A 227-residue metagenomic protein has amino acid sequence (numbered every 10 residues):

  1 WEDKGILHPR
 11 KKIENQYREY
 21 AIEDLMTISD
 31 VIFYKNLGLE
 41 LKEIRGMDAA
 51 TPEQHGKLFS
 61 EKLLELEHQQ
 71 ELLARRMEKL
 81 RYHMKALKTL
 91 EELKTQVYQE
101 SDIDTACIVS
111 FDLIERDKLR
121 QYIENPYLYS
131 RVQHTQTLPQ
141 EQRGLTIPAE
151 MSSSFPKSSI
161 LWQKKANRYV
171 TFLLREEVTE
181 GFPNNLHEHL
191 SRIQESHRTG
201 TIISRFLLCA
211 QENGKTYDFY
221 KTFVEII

Functional and structural regions predicted by a protein language model:
E2-L37, L41, S196-G200: Basic helix-turn-helix/winged-helix DNA-binding cores and closely related short helical interaction motifs
K4-H8, R18-A21, K57-F59, S101 (+1 more regions): Short amphipathic alpha-helical segments, especially helix-boundary/capping motifs
R10-E14, K35-G46, G214-D218, T222-I227: Histidine- and aromatic-rich ligand-binding microenvironments
K11-I13, V31, G46-A49, S153-S159: Short, functional N-terminal and low-complexity linear motifs
Y17, A50-T51, C209: Short secondary-structure capping/turn micro-motifs that flank functional sites
T27, H55, V178-F182: Alpha-helix N-cap/loop-to-helix initiation residues
I32, L37, L41-Q99: Short, charged amphipathic alpha-helical surface segments
L64-E67, E78-I227: A solvent-exposed interaction/effector surface
